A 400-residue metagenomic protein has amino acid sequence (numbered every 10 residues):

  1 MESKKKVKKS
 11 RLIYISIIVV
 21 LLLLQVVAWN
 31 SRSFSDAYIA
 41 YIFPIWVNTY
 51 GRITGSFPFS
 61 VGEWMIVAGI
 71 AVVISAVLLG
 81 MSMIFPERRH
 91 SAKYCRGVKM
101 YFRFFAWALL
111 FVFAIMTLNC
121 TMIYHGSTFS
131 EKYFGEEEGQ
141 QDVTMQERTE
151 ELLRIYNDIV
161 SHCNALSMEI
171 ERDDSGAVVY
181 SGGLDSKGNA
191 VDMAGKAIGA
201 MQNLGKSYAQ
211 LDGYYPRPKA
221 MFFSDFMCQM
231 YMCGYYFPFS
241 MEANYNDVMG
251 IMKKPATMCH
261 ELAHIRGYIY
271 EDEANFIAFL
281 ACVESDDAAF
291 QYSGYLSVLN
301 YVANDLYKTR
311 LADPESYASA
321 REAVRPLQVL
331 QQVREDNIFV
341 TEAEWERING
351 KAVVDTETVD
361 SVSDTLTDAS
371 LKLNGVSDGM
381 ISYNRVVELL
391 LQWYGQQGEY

Functional and structural regions predicted by a protein language model:
K5-V19, M100-A106: Alpha-helical transmembrane segments and their helix-start/interface "positive-inside/aromatic belt" motifs in integral
Y14-W29, F111-T117: Hydrophobic alpha-helical membrane-insertion segments
V20-M83: Membrane-embedded alpha-helical segments of integral membrane proteins
P58, K253-N275, F279-L280: Active-site recognition of the HExxH zinc-binding catalytic motif
A71-A108: Cytosolic-side transmembrane helix boundary signature
C95-M241: Contiguous, non-catalytic segments that form substrate-binding/exosite surfaces or channel walls
R148, L152-I155, I269-S316: Post-HExxH zinc-binding segment in Zn-dependent metallohydrolases
E335-Y400: Pan-zinc metallopeptidase signature
